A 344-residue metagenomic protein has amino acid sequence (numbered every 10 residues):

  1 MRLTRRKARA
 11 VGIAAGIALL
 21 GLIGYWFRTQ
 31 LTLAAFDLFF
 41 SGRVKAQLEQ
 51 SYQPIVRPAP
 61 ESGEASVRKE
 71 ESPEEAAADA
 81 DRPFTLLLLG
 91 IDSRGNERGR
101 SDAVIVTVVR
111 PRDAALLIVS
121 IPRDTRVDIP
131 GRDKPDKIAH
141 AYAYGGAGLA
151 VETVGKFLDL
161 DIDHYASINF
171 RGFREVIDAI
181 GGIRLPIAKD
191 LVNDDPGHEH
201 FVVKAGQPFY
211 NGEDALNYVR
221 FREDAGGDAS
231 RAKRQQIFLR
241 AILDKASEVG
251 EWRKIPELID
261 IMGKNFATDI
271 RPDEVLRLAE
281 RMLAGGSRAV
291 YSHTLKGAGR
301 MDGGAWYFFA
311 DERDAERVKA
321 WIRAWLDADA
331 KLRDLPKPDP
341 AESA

Functional and structural regions predicted by a protein language model:
R2-A344: Non-catalytic, solvent-exposed segments at the cell envelope interface
